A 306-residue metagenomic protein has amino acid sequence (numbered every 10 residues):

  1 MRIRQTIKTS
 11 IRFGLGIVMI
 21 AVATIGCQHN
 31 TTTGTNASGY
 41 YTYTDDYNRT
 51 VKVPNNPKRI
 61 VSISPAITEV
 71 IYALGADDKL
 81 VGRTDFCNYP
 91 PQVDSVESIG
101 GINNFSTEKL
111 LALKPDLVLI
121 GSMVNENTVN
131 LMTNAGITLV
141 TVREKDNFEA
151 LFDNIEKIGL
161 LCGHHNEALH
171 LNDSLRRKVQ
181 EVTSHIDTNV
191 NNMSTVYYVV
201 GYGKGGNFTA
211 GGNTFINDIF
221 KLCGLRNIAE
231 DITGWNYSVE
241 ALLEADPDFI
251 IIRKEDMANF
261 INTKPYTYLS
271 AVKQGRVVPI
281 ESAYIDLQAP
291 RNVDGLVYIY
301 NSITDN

Functional and structural regions predicted by a protein language model:
R2-T6, S10, G16, I25-T68 (+3 more regions): Bacterial Sec-exported substrate-binding components of ABC uptake systems
T44-N48, E97-E108, K145, I232-E240: Short helix-initiation/N-cap motifs at beta->coil->alpha
R59-L113, L117-M123, L225-D231: A short, structured surface patch at a secondary-structure boundary
F86-Y89, N172, N207-W235: Alpha-helical, coiled-coil/dimerization segments enriched in small aliphatic residues
Y89-P90, V124-K157, L161: Flexible loop/hinge segments that line or gate small-molecule binding clefts
F105-K114, N134-A135, S238-F249: Short helices/loops that flank or line small-molecule/ion binding pockets
N127, E144-K157, N191-F215: Extracytoplasmic ligand-binding site segments that recognize negatively charged/polar headgroups
A150, E156-L160, L169, D173 (+2 more regions): Structured C-terminal subdomain patch of bacterial secreted/periplasmic proteins
